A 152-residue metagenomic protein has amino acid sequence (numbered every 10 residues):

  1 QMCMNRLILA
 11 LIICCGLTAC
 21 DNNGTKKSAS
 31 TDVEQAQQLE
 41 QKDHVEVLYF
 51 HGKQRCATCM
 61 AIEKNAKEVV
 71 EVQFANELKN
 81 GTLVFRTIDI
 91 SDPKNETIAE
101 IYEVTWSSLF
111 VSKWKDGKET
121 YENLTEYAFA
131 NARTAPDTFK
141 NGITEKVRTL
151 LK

Functional and structural regions predicted by a protein language model:
Q1-C3: Short, Lys/Arg-enriched N-terminal segments with co-localized hydrophobic residues within the first ~10-30 amino acids
N5-A10: Sec-dependent signal peptide recognition, specifically the positively charged N-region followed immediately by
G16-A19: C-terminal motif of bacterial Sec signal peptides marking the signal peptidase cleavage site
D21-A36: Short, low-complexity, disordered segments immediately C-terminal to signal peptides in bacterial exported proteins
Q41-V72: Local sequence-structure signature of Cys/Sec-based thiol-disulfide redox active-site neighborhoods
L78-P93: Thiol-based oxidoreductase modules, predominantly thioredoxin-like and allied folds used for disulfide exchange
A99-K113, T120: Structural micro-motif
K113-L151: Non-catalytic, surface beta->alpha helical segment in thiol-disulfide oxidoreductase systems
